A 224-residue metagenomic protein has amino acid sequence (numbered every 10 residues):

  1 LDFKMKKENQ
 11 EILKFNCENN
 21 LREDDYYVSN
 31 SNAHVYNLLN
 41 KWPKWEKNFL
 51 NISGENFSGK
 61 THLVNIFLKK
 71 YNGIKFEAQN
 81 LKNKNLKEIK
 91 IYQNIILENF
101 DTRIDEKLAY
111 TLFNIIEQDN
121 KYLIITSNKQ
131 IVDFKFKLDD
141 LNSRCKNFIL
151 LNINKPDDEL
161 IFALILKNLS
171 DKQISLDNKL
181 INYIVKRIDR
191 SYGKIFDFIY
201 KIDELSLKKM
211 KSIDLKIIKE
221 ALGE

Functional and structural regions predicted by a protein language model:
L1-K41, E46, L207-E224: A short, basic N-terminal segment
K47-L63: Walker A/P-loop nucleotide-binding motif
E88-L108, D119-N128: Conserved P-loop NTPase "ATPase switch" module shared by AAA+ and STAND
I116-D140: Sensor-1/coupling segment of RecA-like P-loop NTPase cores
F148-L160: Conserved AAA+ ATPase "SRH/arginine-finger" region at the nucleotide-binding site
A163-I174: Conserved AAA+ ATPase "sensor/coupling" helix adjacent to the nucleotide-binding pocket
S175-I188: Short conserved motifs of the RecA-like P-loop NTPase core
I188-I202: The conserved phosphate-sensing helix
